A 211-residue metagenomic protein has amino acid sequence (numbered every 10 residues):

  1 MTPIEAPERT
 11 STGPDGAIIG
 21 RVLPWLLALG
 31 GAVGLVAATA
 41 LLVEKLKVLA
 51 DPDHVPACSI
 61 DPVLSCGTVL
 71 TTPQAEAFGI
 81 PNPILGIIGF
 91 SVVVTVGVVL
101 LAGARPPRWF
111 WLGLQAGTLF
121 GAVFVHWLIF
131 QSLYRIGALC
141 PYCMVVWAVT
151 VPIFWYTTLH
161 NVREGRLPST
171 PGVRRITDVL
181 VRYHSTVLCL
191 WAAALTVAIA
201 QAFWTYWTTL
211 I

Functional and structural regions predicted by a protein language model:
M1-I211: Secretory/periplasmic and organellar redox-cofactor proteins
